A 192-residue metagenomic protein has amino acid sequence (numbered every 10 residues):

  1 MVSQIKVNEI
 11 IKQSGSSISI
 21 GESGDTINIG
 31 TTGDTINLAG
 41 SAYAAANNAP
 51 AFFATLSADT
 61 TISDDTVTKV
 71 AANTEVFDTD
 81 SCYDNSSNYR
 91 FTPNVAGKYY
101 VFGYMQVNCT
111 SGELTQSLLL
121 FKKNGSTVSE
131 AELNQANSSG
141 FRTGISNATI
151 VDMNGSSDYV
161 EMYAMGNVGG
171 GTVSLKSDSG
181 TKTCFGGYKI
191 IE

Functional and structural regions predicted by a protein language model:
M1-T66: Intrinsic low-complexity, repeat-rich intrinsically disordered segments enriched in small/flexible residues
A44-E192: Extracellular jelly-roll beta-sandwich "head" domains, especially the C-terminal globular C1q domain
